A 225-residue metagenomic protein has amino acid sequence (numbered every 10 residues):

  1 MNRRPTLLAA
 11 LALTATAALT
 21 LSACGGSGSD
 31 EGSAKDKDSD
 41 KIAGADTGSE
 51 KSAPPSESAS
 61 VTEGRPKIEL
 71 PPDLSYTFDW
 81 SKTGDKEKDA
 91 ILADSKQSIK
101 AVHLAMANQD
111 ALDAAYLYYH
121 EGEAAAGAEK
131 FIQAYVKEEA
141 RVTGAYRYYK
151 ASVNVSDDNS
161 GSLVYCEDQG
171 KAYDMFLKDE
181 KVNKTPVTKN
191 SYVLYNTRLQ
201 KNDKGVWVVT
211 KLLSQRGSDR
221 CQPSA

Functional and structural regions predicted by a protein language model:
M1-L11: Bacterial N-terminal signal peptides that target proteins for export
L13-A17: Hydrophobic helical h-region of N-terminal Sec-dependent signal peptides in bacterial secretory/periplasmic proteins
T20-A23: C-terminal motif of bacterial Sec signal peptides marking the signal peptidase cleavage site
G25-G28: Bacterial signal peptide processing site
A34-S60: Post-signal peptide N-terminal segment of mature Sec-exported envelope proteins
E63: Phosphate-binding/catalytic loop of phosphoryl-transfer enzymes
P66-R141: Core segments of small alpha/beta cavity-forming domains
A111-A114, Y118-S224: Structured, amphipathic secondary-structure segments that form assembly/contact surfaces in multi-subunit
